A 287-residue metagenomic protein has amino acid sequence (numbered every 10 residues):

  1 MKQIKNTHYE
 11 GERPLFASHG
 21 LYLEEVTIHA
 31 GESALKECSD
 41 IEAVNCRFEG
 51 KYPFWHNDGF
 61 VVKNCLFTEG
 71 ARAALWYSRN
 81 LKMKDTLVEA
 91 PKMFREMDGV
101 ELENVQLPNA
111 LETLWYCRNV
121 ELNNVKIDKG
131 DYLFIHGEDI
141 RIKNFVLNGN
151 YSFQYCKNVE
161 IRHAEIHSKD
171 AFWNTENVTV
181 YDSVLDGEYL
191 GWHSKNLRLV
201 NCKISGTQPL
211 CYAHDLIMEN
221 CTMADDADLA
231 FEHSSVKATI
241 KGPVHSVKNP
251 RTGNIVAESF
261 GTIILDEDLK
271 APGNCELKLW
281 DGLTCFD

Functional and structural regions predicted by a protein language model:
M1-D287: Long, distal/terminal scaffolding or interaction modules with repetitive or compositionally biased sequence
